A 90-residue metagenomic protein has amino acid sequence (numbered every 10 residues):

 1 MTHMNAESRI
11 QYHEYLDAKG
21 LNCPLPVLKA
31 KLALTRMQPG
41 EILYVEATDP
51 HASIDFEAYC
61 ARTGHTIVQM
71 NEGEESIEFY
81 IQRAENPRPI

Functional and structural regions predicted by a protein language model:
M1-Q11: Short, compositionally biased "basic patch" segments
I10-K19: Short amphipathic
Q11, G40-Y44, S76-E78: Intrinsic-disorder/low-complexity, polar/charged segments enriched in Ser/Thr/Lys/Arg/Asp/Glu/Gln
L16, E57, Y80-Q82: Generic detector of bulky aromatic hydrophobic side chains
A18-E72: Amphipathic, hydrophobic secondary-structure cores in small proteins
E78-I90: Core SAM-dependent methyltransferase catalytic element
